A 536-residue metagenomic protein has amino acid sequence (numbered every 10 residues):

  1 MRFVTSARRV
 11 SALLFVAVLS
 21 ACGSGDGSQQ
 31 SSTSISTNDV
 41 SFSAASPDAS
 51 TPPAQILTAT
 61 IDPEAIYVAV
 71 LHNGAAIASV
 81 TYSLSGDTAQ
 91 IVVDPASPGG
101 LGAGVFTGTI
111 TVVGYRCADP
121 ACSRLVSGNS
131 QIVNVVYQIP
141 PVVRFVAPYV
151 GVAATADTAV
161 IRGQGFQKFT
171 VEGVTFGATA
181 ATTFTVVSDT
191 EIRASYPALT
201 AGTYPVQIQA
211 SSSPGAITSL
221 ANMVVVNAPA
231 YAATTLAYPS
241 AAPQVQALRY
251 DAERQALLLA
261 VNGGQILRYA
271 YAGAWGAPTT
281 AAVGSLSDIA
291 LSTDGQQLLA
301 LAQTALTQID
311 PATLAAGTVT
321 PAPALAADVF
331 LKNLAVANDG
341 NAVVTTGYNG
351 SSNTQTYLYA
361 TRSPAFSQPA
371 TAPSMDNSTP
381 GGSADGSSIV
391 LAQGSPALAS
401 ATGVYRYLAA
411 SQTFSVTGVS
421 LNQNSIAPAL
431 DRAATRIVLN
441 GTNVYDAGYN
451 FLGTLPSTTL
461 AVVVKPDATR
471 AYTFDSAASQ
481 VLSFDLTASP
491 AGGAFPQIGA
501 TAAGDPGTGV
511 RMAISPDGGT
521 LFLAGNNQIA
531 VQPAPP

Functional and structural regions predicted by a protein language model:
V18-A21: C-terminal motif of bacterial Sec signal peptides marking the signal peptidase cleavage site
S28, I35-I61, V136-V171, P214-V245: Beta-strand/beta-sandwich contexts
L71-G99, A103-V105, F145-G215, L267: Immunoglobulin-like IPT/TIG beta-sandwich domains and homologous Ig-like subdomains
A230-S240, W275-A281, A315-L325, P364-P373 (+3 more regions): A short beta-strand motif characteristic of beta-propeller blades
A242-R249, S285-L291, A326-V336, T371-G386 (+3 more regions): Repeated scaffold domains used in trafficking and secretory/extracellular systems, primarily beta-propellers
L257, L298, A342-V343, I389 (+3 more regions): Hydrophobic beta-strand positions that form the internal "hydrophobic ladder" of WD40/Gbeta-like beta-propeller blades
G263-I266, A305-L306, Y348-N353, G394-S400 (+2 more regions): Short glycine/acidic-enriched loop and turn motifs that connect beta-strands
P506-P536: Blade-level signature of beta-propeller repeat domains, shared across WD40, Kelch, NHL, RCC1 and BNR/Asp-box propellers
